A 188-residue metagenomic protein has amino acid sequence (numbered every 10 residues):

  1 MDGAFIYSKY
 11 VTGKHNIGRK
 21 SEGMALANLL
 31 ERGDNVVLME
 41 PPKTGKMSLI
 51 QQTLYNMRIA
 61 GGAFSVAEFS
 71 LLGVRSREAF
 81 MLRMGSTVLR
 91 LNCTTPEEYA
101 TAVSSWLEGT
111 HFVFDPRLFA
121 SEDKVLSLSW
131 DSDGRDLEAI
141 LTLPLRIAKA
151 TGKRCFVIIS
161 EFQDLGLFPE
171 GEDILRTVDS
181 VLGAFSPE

Functional and structural regions predicted by a protein language model:
M1-I59: Walker A/P-loop-proximal flanking segment of P-loop NTPase domains
S21-A25, I140-L143, T177: Well-ordered alpha-helical segments embedded in enzymatic catalytic cores
N35, E40-T44, S48-G166, G171: P-loop NTPase nucleotide-binding core
E170-V178: Substrate-gripping "pore-loop 1 plus following alpha2 helix"
T177-E188: Substrate-engagement module of ASCE P-loop NTPases
